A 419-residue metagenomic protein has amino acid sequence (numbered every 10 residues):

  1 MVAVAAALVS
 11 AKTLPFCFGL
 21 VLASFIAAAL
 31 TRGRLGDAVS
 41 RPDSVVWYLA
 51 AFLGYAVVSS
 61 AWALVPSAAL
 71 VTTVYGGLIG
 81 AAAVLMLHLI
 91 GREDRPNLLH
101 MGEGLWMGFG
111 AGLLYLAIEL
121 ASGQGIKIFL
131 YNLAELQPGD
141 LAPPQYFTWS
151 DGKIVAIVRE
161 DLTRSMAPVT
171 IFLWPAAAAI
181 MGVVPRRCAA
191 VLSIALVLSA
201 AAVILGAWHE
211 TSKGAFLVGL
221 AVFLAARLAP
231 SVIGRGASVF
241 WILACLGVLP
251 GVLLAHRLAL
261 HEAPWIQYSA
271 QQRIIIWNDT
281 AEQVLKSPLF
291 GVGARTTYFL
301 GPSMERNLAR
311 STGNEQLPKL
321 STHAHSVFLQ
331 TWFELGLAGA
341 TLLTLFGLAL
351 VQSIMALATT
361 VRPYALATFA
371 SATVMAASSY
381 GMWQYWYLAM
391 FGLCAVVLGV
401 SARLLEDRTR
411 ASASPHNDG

Functional and structural regions predicted by a protein language model:
M1-A68, A82-V84, H88-E103, L130-E135 (+2 more regions): Transmembrane signal-anchor hairpin modules in multi-pass inner-membrane enzymes, especially those that act on
A3-V4, V57, A81-A82, L99-A229 (+1 more regions): Alpha-helical transmembrane segments of multi-pass inner-membrane proteins
V9-G19, T72, Q145, K153-L173 (+3 more regions): Membrane-interface micro-motifs in multi-pass membrane enzymes
L20-I26, F216-A221, L343-F346, A365-A377 (+1 more regions): Transmembrane alpha-helices of multi-pass inner-membrane enzymes
I26-G33, A83-V84, F216-F240: Perimembrane helix-loop-helix junctions
L114-G123, A207, L224-A270, A281-K286 (+1 more regions): A membrane-periplasm/extracellular boundary helix in multi-pass inner-membrane enzymes that assemble envelope glycans
P264-N278, F290-L335: Long extracytoplasmic/lumenal interhelical loops at the membrane interface of multi-pass membrane proteins
E334-A372: Hydrophobic transmembrane alpha-helices and their immediate junctions
